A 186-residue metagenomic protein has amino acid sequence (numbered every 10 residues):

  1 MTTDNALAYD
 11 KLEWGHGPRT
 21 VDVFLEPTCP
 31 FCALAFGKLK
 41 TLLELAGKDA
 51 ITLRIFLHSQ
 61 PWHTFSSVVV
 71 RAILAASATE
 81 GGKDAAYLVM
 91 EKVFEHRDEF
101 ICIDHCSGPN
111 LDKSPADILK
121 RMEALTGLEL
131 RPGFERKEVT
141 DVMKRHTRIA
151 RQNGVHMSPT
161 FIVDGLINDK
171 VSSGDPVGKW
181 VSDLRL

Functional and structural regions predicted by a protein language model:
M1-T2, L186: Proteins that catalyze or organize thiol-disulfide redox chemistry and the adjacent proteostasis machinery handling
T2-T20: A short beta-strand-turn-helix
K11-E13, W62, D104, P159: Solvent-exposed, flexible loop/coil residues
W14-G15, A72, M157, K170: Glycine-centered flexibility motif
H16-G17, L25, V68, M157: Residue-level preference for short coil/turn positions at secondary-structure junctions
G17-P18, G47, G127: Short glycine/proline-enriched coil/turn segments at helix->beta-strand junctions
D22-P27, A33-L119: Structural alpha/beta surface segment adjacent to cysteine/selenocysteine redox centers across thiol/disulfide enzymes
V23-L25, A33-E44, D112-L186: C-terminal cap of thioredoxin/glutaredoxin-like
